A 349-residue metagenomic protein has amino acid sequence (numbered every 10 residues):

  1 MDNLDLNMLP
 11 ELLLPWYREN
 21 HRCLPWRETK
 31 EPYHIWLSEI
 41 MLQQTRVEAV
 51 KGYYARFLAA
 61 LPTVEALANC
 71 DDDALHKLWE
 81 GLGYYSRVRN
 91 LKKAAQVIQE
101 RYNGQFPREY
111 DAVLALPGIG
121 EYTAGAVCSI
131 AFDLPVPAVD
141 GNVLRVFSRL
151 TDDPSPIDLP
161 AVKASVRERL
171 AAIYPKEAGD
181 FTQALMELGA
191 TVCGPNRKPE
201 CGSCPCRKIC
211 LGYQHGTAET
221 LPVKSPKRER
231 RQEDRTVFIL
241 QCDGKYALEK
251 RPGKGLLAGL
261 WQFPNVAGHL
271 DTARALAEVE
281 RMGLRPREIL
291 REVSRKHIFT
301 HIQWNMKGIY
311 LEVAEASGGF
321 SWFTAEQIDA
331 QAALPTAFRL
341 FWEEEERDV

Functional and structural regions predicted by a protein language model:
M1-R22, E28, A190-V349: Intrinsically disordered, low-complexity, charged terminal extensions of DNA damage-control enzymes
D2-N7, E11-G202, I209-H215, E219 (+1 more regions): Catalytic cores of DNA base-excision repair glycosylases
